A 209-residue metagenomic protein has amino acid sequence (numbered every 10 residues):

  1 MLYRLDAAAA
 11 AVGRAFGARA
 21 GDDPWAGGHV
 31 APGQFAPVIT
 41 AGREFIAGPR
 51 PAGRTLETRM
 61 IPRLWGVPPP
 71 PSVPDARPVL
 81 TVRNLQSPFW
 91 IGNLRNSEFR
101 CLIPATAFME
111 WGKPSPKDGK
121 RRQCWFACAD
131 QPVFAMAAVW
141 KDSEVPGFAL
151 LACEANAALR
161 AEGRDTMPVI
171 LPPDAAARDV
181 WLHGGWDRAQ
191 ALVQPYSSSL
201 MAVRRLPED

Functional and structural regions predicted by a protein language model:
M1-D209: Short linear sequence motif anchored by a di-proline
